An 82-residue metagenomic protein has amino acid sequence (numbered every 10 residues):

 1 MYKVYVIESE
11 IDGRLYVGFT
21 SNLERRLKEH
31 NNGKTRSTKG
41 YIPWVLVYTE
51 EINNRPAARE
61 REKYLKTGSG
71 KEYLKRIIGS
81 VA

Functional and structural regions predicted by a protein language model:
M1-I42, L46-I52, P56-K71, I77-A82: GIY-YIG nuclease catalytic motif and its immediate N-terminal context
